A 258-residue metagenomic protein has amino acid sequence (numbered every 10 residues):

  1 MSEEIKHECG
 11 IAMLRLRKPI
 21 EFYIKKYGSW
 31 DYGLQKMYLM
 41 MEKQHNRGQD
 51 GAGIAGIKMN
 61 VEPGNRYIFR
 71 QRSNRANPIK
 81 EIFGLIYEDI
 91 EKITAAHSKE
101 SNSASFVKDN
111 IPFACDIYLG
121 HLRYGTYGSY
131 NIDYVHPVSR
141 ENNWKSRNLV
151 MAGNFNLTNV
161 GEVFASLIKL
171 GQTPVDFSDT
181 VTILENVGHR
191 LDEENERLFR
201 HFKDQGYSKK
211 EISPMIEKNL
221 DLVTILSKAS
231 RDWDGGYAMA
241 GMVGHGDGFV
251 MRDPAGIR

Functional and structural regions predicted by a protein language model:
M1-R258: Conserved short alpha-helical segments that host acidic/polar catalytic motifs at enzyme active sites
